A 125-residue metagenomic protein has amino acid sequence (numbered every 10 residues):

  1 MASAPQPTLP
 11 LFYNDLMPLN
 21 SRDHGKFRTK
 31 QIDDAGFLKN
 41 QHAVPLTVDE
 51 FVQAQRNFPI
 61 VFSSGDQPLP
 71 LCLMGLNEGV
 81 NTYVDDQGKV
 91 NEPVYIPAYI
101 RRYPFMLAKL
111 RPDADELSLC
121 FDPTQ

Functional and structural regions predicted by a protein language model:
M1-C72: Short, extreme N-terminal leader segments that mark the start of a protein/domain
S63-Q125: Aromatic- and glycine-enriched beta-alpha-beta binding-site module
